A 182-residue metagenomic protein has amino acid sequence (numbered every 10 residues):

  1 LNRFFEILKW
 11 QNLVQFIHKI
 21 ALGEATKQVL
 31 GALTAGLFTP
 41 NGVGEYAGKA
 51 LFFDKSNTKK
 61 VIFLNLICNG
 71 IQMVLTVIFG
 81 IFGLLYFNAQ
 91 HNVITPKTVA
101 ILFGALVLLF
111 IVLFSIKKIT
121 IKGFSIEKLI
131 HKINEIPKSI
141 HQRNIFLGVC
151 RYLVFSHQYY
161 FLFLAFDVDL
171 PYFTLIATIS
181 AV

Functional and structural regions predicted by a protein language model:
L1-V29, L84-V182: Predominantly cytoplasmic-facing regulatory/coupling regions of multi-pass membrane proteins
F5-K9, H18, L30, T34-V43 (+1 more regions): Generic short alpha-helical segment signal, independent of protein family or function, capturing local helix propensity
K27-G36, L64-G70, A177-V182: Alpha-helical transmembrane segments of polytopic membrane transporters and translocases
A35-F124: Transmembrane helix-loop-helix hairpins in multi-pass inner-membrane proteins
